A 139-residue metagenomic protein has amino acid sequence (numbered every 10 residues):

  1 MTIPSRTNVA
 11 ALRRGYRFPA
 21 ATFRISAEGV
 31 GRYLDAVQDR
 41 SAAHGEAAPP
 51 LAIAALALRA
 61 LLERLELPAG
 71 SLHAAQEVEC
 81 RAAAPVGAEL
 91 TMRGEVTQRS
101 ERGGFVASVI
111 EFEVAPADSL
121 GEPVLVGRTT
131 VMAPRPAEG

Functional and structural regions predicted by a protein language model:
M1-A75, E138-G139: Hot-dog-fold acyl-thioester-processing enzymes
T2-I3, T7, A84-G139: HotDog/MaoC-like acyl-thioester-processing domains
T22, A82-A84: Structured beta->alpha junctions
A75-R81, V96: Short structured motifs
